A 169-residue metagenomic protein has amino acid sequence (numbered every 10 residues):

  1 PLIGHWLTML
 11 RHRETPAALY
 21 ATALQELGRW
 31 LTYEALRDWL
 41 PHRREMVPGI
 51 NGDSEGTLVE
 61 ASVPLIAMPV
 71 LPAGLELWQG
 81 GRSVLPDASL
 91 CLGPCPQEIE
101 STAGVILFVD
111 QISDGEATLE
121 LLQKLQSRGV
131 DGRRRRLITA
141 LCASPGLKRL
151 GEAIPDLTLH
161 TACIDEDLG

Functional and structural regions predicted by a protein language model:
P1-G169: PRPP-associated nucleotide enzymes
